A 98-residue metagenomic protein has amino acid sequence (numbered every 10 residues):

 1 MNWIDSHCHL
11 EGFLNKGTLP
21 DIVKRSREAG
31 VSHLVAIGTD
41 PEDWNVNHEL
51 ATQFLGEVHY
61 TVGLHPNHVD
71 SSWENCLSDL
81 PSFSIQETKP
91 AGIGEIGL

Functional and structural regions predicted by a protein language model:
M1-L98: Mid-domain alpha/beta scaffold segments of enzyme catalytic cores
